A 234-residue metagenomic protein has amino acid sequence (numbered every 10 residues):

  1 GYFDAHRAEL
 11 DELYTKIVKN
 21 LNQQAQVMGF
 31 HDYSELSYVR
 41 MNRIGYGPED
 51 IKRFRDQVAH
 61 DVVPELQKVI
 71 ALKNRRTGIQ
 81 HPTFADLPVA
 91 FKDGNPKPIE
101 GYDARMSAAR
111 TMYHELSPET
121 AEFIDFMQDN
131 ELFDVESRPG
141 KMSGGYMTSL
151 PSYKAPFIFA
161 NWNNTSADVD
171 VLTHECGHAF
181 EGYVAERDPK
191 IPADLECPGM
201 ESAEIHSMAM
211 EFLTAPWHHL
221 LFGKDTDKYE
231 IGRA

Functional and structural regions predicted by a protein language model:
G1-R233: Cation-handling catalytic/transport regions enriched in His/Asp/Glu
